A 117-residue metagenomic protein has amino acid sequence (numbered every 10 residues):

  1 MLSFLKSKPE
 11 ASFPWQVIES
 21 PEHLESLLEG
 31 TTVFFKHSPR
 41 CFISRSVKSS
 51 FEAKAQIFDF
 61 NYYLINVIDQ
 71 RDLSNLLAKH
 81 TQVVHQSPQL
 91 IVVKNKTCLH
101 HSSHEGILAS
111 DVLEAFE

Functional and structural regions predicted by a protein language model:
M1-G30: N-terminal leader/targeting and pre-domain segments
H23-Q56: Local sequence-structure signature of Cys/Sec-based thiol-disulfide redox active-site neighborhoods
K36, F60-L76: Thiol-based oxidoreductase modules, predominantly thioredoxin-like and allied folds used for disulfide exchange
Q56-F60, D111-L113: Short cysteine/histidine-rich metal-coordination sites, predominantly Zn2+-binding motifs
T81-V84: Short loop/turn motifs at secondary-structure junctions and domain boundaries
Q86, I91-E117: Non-catalytic, surface beta->alpha helical segment in thiol-disulfide oxidoreductase systems
